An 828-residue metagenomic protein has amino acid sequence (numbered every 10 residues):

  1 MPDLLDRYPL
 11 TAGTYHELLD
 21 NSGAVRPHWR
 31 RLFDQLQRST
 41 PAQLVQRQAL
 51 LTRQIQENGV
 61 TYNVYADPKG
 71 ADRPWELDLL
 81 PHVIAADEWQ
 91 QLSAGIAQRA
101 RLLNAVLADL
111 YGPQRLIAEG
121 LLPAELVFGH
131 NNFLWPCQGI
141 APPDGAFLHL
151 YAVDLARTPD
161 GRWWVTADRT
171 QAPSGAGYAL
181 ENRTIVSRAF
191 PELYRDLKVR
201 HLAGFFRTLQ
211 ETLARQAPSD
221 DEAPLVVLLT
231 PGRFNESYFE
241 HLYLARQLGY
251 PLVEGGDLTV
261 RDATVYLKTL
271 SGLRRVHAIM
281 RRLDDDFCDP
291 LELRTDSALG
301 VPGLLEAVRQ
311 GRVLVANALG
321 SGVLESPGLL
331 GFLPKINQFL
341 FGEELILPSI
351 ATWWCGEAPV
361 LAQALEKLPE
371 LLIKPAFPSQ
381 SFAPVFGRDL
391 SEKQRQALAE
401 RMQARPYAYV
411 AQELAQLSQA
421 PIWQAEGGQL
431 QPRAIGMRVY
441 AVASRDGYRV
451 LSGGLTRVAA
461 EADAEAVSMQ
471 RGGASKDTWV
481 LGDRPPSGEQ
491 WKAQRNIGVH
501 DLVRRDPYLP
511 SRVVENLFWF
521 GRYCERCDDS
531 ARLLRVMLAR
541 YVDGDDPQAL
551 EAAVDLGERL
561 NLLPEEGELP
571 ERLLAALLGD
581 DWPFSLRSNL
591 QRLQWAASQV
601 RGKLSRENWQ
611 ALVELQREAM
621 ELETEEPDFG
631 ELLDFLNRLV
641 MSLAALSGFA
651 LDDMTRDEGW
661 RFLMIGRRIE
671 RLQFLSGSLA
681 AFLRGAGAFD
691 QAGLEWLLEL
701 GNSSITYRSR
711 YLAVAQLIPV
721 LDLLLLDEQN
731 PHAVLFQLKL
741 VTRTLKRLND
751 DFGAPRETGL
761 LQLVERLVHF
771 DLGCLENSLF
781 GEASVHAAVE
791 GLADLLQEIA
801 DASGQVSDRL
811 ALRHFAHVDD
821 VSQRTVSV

Functional and structural regions predicted by a protein language model:
M1-D87, Q91: N-terminal low-complexity, Ser/Thr- and acidic-residue-enriched intrinsically disordered segments
P2-P27, A141, H149-Y151, R157-W164 (+2 more regions): ATP-binding N-terminal substructure of ATP-dependent carboxylate-amine bond-forming enzymes
Y15, L32, L304, L398 (+2 more regions): Generic hydrophobic alpha-helical segments
E57-F147, T158-D160, T170-S219, A223-V226 (+6 more regions): Alpha-helical transmembrane segments and their helix-helix packing motifs
D67, G256-D257, G320, L345 (+2 more regions): Proline- and acidic/polar-enriched loop/turn elements at helix boundaries
W89-P113, P123, G129-L134, A245 (+3 more regions): Active-site nucleotide/adenylate-binding loops and adjacent lid/helix of ATP-dependent enzymes
F128, N132-W164, A278, W353-P369 (+1 more regions): Phosphate-binding site of ATP-dependent enzymes
C288-L291, I422, V542-D543: A generic structural signal for short coil/turn motifs at secondary-structure boundaries
